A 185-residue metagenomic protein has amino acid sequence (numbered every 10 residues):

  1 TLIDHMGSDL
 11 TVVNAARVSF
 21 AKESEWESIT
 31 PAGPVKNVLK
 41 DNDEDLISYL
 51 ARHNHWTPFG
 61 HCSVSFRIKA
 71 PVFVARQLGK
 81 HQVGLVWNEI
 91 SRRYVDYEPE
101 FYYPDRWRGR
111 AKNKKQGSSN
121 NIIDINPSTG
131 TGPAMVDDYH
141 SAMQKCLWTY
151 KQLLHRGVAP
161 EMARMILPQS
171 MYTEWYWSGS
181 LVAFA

Functional and structural regions predicted by a protein language model:
T1-A185: Family-specific signature for flavin-dependent thymidylate synthase
